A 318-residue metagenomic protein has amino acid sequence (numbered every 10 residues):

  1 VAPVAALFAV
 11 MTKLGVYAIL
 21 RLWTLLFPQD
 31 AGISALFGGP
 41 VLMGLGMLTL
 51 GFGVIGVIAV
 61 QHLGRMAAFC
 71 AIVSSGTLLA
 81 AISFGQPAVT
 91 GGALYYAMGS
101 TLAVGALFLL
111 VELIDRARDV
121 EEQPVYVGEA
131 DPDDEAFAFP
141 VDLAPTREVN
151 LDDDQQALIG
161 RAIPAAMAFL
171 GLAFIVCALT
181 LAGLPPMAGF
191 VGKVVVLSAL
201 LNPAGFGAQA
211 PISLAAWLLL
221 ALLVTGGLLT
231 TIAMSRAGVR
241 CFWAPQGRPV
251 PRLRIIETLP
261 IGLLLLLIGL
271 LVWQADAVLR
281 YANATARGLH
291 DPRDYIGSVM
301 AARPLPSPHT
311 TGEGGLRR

Functional and structural regions predicted by a protein language model:
V1-A9, Q156-A162, G205-T225, P249-R252: Membrane-interface alpha-helices at helix entry/exit sites of multi-pass transporters
V1-P40: Short helix-boundary/re-entrant hairpin motifs in multi-pass inner-membrane proteins
A2-Y17, C70-S83, L259: Small-residue-rich segments of transmembrane alpha-helices in multi-pass membrane proteins, especially helix faces
W23, L78-A88, A178, K193-A216: Interfacial segments of multi-pass membrane proteins
I33-T49, Y96-T101: Structural signature of hydrophobic alpha-helical transmembrane segments
F52-I58, V176-P186: Transmembrane alpha-helix interface/packing and boundary motifs in multi-pass membrane proteins, characterized by
V57-F137, I256: Alpha-helical multi-pass transmembrane bundles of energy-transducing inner-membrane proteins
R118-F174, G227, T231-P306, T311 (+1 more regions): Cytoplasmic/organellar membrane-interface segments at the starts of transmembrane helices in multi-pass inner-membrane
